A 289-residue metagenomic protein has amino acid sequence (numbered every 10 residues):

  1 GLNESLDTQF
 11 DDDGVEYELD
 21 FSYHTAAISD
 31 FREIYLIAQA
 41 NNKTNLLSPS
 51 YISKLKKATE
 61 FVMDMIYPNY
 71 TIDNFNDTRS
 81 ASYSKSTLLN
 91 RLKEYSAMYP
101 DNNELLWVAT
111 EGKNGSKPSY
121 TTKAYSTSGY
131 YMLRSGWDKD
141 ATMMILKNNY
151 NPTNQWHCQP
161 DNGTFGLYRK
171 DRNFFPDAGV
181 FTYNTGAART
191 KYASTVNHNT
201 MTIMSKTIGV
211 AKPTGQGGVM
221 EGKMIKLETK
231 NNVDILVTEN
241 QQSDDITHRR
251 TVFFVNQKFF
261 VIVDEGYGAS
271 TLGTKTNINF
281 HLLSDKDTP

Functional and structural regions predicted by a protein language model:
G1-N149, T153-N162, Y168: Extracellular polysaccharide-recognition and catalytic grooves
S96-P289: Catalytic and substrate-binding regions of extracellular carbohydrate-active enzymes, especially polysaccharide lyases
